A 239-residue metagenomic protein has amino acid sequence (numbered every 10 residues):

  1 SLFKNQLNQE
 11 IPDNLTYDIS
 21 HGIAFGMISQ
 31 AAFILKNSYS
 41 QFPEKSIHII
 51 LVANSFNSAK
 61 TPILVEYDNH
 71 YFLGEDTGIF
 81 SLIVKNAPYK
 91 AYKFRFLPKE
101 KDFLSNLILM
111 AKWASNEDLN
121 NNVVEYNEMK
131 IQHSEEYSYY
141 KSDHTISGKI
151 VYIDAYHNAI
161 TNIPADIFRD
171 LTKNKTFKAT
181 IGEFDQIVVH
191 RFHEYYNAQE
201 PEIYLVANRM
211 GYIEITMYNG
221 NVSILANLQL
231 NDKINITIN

Functional and structural regions predicted by a protein language model:
S1-L51: Alpha/propeptide regions of enzymes that mature by internal proteolysis
E10-D13, S38-F42, N86, M110-N120: Change "in soluble alpha/beta enzymes" to "in soluble alpha/beta proteins
N14-Y17, S46-I49, P62-L64, N69-L73 (+8 more regions): Structural motif
I19-H21, L51-N54, Y67-D68, E75-T77 (+7 more regions): Fold-independent oxyanion-binding glycine-rich loops and adjacent beta-strand/coil segments at enzyme active sites
G22, G26-Q30, P43-K45, I49-V52 (+2 more regions): Active-site histidine-anchored catalytic micro-motif
P98-I163, R169-T172: Anionic-ligand-binding alpha/beta catalytic cores of soluble enzymes and soluble regulatory domains that recognize
I160-N227: A conserved acidic, glycine/proline-rich C-terminal tail/linker
L230-I238: Surface-exposed interaction regions enriched in Ser/Thr/Asp/Glu that occur as long low-complexity tracts or repetitive
